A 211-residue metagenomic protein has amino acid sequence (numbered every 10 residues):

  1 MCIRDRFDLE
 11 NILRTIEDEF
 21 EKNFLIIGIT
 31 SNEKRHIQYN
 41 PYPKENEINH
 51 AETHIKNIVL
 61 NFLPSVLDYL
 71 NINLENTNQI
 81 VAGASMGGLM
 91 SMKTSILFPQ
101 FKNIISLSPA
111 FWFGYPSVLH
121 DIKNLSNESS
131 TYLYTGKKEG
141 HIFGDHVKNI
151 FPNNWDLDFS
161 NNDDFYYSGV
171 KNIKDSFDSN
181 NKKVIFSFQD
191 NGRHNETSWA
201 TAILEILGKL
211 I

Functional and structural regions predicted by a protein language model:
R4-I211: Non-catalytic cap/lid and distal C-terminal segments of serine-dependent acyl enzymes
